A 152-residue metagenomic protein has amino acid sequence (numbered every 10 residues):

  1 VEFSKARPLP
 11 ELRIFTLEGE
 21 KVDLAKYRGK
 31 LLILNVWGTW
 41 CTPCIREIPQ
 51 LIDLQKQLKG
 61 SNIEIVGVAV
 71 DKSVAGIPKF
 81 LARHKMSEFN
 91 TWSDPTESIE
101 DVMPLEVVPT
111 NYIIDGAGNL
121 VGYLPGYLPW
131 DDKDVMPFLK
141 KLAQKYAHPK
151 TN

Functional and structural regions predicted by a protein language model:
V1-L24: N-terminal "domain-start" segment that seeds a small globular fold
L9-P10, L32, V108-T110: Short loop/turn microsegments at loop-to-beta-strand junctions
R28, V36-D53: Conserved redox-active cysteine motifs that mediate thiol-disulfide chemistry, especially di-cysteine Cys-X(1-2)-Cys
L31-L32, I63, N119: Alpha/beta-hydrolase fold active-site loops
I33-N35, G67, I113: Hydrophobic beta-strand core positions in alpha/beta domains
I45-H84, P95-V102, P137, N152: Structural microenvironment flanking redox-active thiols in thiol-disulfide oxidoreductases
F80-E88, S93-K141: Thiol/disulfide oxidoreductase modules built on the thioredoxin-like
K145-N152: Non-globular targeting/processing and membrane-anchoring segments
